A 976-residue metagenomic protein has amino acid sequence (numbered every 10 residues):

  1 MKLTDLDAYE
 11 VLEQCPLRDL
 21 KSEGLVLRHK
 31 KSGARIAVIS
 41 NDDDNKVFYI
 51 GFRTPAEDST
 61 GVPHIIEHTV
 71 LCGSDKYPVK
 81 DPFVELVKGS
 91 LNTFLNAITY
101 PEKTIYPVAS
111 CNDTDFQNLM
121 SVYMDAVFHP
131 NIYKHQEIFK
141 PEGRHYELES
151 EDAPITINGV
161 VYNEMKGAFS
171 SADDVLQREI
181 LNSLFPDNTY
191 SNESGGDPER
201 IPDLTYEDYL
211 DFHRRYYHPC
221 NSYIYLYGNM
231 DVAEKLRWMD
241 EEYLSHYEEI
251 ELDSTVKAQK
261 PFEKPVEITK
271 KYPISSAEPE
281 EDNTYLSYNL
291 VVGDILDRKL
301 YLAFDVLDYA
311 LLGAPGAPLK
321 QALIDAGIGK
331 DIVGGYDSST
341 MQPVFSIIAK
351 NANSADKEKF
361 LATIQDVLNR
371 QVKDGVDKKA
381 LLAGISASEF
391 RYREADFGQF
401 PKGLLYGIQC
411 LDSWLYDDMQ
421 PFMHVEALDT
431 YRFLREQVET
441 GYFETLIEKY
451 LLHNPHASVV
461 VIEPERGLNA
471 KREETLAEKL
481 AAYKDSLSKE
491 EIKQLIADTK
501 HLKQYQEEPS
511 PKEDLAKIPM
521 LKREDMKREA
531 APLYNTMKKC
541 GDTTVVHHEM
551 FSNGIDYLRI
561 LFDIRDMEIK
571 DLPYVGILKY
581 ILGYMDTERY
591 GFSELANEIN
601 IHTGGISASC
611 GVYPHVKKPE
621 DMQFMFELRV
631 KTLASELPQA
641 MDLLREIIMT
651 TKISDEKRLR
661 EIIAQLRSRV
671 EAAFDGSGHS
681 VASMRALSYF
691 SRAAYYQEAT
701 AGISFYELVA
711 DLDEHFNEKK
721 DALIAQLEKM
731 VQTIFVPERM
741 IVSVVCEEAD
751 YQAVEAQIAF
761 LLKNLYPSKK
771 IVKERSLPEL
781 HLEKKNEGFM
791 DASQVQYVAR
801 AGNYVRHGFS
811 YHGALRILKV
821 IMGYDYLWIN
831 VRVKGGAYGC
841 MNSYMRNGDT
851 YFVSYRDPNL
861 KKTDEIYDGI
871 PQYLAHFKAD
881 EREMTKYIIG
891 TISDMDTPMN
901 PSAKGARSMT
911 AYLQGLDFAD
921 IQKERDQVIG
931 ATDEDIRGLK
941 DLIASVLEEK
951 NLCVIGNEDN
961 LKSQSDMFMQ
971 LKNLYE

Functional and structural regions predicted by a protein language model:
M1-V47: Non-catalytic terminal extensions that flank enzyme cores
S40-D42, Y49-G51, Y162, K166 (+11 more regions): His/Glu-based metal-binding/catalytic segments typifying zinc-dependent metallopeptidases
N45-P55, D81-H129, Q136-L148, D174-E199 (+10 more regions): M16 family metallopeptidases and their MPP-like homologs
V62, I66-V70, L578: Active-site His/Glu-centered metal-binding helix of metallohydrolases
F94, L210-R214, P273-S276, V333-D337 (+10 more regions): Generic recognition of flexible, low-complexity loop/linker segments
S150-P219, Y225-Y243, Y247-S275, D282: Hydrophobic, small-residue-rich alpha-helical packing segments that form membrane-like cores
N158, L210-E242, L723-I758, E948: Non-catalytic, conformational "gating/processing" segments within enzyme and secreted inhibitor domains
D211, Y223, V232-E251, D374 (+2 more regions): Extended, regular secondary-structure scaffolds
